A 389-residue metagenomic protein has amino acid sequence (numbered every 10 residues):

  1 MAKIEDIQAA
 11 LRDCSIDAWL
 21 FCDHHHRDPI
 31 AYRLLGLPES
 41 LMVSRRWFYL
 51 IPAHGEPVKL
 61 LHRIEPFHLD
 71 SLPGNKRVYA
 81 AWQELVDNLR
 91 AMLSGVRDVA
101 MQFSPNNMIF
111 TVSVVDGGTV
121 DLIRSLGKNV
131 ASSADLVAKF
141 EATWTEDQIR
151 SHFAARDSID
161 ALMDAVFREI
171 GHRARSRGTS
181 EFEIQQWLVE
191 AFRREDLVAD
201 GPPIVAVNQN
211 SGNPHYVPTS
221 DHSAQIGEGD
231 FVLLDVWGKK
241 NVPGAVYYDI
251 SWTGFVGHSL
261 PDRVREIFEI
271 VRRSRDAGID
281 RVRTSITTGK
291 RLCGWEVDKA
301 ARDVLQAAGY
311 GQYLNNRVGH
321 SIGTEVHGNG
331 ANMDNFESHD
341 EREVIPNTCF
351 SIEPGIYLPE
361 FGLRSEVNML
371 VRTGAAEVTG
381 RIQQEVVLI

Functional and structural regions predicted by a protein language model:
M1-I389: Active-site neighborhoods and metal-handling regions in enzymes and metal-associated proteins
